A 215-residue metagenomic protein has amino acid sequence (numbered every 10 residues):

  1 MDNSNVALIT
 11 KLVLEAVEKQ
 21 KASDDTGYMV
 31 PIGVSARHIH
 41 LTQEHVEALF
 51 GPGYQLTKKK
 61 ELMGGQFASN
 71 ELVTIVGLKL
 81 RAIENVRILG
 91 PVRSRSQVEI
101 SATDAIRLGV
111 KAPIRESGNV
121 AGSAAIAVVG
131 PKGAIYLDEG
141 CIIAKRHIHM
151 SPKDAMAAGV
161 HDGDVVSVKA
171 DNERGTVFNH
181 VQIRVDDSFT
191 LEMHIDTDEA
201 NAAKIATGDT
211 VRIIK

Functional and structural regions predicted by a protein language model:
M1-Y28: Protein-protein interaction and targeting regions used for scaffolding, dimerization, and localization
P31-G33, H38-K79, E84-P131, Y136-G163 (+2 more regions): Short beta-strand-centered segments at strand-helix junctions
N172: Acidic, glycine-rich active-site loops and adjacent beta-strand->loop/helix elements that engage anionic groups
G175-V177: Short coil-to-beta-strand transition motifs
R212-K215: C-terminal edge-of-domain segments
